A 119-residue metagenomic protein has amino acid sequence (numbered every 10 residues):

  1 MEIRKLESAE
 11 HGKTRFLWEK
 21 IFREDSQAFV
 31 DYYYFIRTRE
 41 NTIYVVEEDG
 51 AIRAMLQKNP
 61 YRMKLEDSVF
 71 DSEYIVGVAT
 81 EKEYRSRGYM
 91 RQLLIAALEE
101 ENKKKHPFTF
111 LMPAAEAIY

Functional and structural regions predicted by a protein language model:
M1-P60, D67-Y74: Short amphipathic alpha-helix that is part of the acyltransferase structural core
F16, E99, A117: Surface-exposed charge patches
Y61-M63, E83, E116: Short coil/turn motifs at secondary-structure junctions
G77-T80, S86-N102: Conserved acetyl-CoA-binding loop-helix of GNAT-fold acetyltransferases
E81, M112: Conserved residues at the C-terminal ends of beta-strands
K103-P107, P113-Y119: Conserved active-site alpha-helix within GNAT-family acetyltransferase domains
